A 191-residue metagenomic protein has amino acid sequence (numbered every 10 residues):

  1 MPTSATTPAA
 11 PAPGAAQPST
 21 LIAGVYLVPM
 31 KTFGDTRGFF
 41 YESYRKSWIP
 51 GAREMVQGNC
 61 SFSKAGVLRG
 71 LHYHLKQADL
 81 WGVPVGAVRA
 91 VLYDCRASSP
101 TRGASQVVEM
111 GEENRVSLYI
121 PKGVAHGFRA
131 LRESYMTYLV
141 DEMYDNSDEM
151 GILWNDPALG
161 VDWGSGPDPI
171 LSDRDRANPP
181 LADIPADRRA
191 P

Functional and structural regions predicted by a protein language model:
P2-V116, S134, Y138-P191: Non-catalytic, conserved peripheral segments adjacent to functional cores
L118, H126-L131: Short beta-strand His + acidic residue motifs that chelate non-heme Fe in jelly-roll/DSBH and cupin folds
